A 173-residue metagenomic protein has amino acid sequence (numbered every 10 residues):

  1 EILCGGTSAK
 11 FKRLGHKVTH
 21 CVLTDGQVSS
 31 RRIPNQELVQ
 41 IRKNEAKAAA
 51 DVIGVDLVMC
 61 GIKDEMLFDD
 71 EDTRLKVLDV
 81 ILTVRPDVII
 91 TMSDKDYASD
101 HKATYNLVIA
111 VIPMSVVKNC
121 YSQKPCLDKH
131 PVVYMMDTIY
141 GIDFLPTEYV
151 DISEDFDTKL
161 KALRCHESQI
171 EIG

Functional and structural regions predicted by a protein language model:
E1-V84: Active-site rim/loop-helix segments in enzyme catalytic domains that contact anionic ligands
F68-G173: Metal-dependent de-N-acetylase/amidase catalytic core
